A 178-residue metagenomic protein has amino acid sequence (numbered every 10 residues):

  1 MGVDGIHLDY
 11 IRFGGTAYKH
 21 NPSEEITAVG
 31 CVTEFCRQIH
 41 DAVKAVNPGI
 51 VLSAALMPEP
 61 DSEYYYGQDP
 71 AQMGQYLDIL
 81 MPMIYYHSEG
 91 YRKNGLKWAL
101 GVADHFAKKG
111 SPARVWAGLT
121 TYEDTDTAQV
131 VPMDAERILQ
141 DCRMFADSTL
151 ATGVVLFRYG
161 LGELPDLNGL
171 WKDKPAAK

Functional and structural regions predicted by a protein language model:
M1-I26, T152-L156: Active-site groove signature of glycoside hydrolases
H7-I11, A28-G67, P112-E123, F157-Y159: Aromatic-lined carbohydrate-recognition surfaces of secreted/lumenal glycan-active proteins
A17-G30, Y86-K93: Surface-exposed cleft-lining segments at the edges of enzyme active sites
Y18, Y64-Y65, D166-N168: A short acidic (Asp/Glu
E24-E25, P70-Q72, A99, K172-K174: Short, hinge-like loop/turn segments at secondary-structure boundaries
C31-A45, Q68, Q72-Q75, G101-K108 (+1 more regions): Alpha-helical scaffolding segments of alpha/beta enzyme cores, especially the outer helices of TIM-barrel or partial
V51-E89, V130-V131: Substrate-binding cleft/loops of secretory-pathway carbohydrate-active enzymes
L77-D78, P82-K178: Substrate-binding cleft of secreted/luminal carbohydrate-active enzymes
